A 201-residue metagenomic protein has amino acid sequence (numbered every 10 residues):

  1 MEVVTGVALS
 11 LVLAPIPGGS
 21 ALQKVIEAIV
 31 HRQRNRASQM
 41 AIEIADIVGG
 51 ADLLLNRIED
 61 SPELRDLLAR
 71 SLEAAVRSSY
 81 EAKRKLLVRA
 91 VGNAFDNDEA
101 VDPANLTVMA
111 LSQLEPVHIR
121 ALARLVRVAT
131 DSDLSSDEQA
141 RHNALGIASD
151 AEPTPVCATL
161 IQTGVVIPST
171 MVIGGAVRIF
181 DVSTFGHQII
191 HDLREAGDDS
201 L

Functional and structural regions predicted by a protein language model:
M1-I44: Membrane-inserting effector segments that mediate pore formation, membrane fusion, or transient membrane insertion
L13-A14, V76, L111: Amphipathic alpha-helical interaction elements
I29-A74: Amphipathic, membrane-active segments
E63-D96: N-terminal leader segment of winged-helix/HTH proteins
R84-L201: Long, helix-rich, hydrophobic modules that act as membrane-proximal anchors or helical bundle/coiled-coil regulators
